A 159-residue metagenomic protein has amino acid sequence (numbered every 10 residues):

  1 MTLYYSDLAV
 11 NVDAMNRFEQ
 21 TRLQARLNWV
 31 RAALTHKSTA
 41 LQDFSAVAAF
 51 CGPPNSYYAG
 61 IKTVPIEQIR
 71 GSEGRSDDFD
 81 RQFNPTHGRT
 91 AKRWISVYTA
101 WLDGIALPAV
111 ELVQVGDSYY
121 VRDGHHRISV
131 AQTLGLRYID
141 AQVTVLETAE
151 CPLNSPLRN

Functional and structural regions predicted by a protein language model:
M1-H126, Q132-T133: Short, charged/polar connector segments at secondary-structure boundaries
E111-S118, R122-N159: Glycine- and acidic-residue-rich phosphate-binding/metal-coordinating active-site segment common to enzymes that handle
